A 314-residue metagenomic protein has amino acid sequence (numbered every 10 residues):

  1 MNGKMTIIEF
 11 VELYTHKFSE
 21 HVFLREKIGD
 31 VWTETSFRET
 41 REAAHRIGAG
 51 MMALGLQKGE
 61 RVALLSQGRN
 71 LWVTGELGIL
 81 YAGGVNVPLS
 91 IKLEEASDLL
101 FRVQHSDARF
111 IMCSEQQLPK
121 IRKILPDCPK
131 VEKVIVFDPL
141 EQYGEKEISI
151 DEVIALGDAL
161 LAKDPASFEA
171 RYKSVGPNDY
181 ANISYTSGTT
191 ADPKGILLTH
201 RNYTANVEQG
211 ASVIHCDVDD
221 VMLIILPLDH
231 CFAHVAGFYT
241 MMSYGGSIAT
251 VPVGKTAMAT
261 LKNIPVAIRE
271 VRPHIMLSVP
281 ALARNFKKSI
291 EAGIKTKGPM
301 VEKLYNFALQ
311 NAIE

Functional and structural regions predicted by a protein language model:
F10-T35, Q142, T190: AMP-dependent adenylate-forming
S19-V22, D158-Y185, D192, H215-V221: Conserved pre-ATP/AMP-binding loop-to-beta segment of ANL
F23-R69, V73, L77, L93-L100 (+2 more regions): Conserved AMP-binding/adenylate-forming core of the ANL superfamily
E34-R38, A181-V207: Conserved AMP-binding A3 loop
R61, Q67-V87, I91-E95, Q104-F110 (+2 more regions): A short helix-loop-beta submotif of the ANL/AMP-binding
S66, V87-F101, E115-K120, I248-E270: ATP-dependent adenylate-forming carboxylate-activation enzymes
Y81-L156, A170: Structural core segment of the AMP-binding/adenylate-forming
T204-V221, L228-E314: Conserved AMP-binding/adenylation subdomain of ANL enzymes
